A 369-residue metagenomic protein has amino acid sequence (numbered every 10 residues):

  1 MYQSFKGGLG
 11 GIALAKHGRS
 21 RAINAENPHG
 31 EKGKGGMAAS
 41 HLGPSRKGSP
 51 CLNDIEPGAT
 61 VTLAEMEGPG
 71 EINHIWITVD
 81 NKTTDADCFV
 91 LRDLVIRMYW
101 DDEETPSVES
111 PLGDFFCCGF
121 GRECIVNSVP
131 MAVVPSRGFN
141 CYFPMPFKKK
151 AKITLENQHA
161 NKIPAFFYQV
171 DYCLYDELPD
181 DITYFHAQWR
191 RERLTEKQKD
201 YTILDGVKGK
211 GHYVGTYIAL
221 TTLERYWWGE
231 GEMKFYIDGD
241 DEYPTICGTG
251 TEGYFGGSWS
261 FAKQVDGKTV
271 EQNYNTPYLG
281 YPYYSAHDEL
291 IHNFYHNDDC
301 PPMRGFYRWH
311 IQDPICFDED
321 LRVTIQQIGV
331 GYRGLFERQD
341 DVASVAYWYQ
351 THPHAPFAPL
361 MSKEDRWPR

Functional and structural regions predicted by a protein language model:
M1-R369: Beta-strand-centric surfaces of beta-sandwich/beta-rich domains
